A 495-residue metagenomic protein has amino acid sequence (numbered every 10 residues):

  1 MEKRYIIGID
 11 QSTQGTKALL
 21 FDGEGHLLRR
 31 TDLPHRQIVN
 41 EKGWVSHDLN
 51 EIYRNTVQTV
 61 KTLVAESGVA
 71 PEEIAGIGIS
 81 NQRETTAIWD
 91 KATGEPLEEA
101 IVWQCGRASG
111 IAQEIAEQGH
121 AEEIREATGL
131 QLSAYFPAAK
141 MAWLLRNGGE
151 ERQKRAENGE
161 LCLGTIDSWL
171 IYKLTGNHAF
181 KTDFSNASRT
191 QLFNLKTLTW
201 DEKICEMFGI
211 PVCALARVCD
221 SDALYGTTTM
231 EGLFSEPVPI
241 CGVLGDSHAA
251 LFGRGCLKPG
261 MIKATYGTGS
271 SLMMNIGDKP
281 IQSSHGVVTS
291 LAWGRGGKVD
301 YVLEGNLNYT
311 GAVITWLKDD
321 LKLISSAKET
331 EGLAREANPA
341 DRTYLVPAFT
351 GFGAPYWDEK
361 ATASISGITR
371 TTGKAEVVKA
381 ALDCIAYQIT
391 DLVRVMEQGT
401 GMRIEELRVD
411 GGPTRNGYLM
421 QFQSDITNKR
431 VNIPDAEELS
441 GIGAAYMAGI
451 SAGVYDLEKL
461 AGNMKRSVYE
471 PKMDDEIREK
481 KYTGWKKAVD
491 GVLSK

Functional and structural regions predicted by a protein language model:
M1-E98, E126, F234-G242, S424-V431 (+3 more regions): N-terminal glycine/serine-rich phosphate-binding loop of ATP-dependent small-molecule kinases, especially carbohydrate
I7-I9, S109, I115-L130, F136-F180 (+3 more regions): Active-site core segments that coordinate phosphate-bearing ligands/cofactors across diverse enzyme families
G15, R83, L215, V288 (+1 more regions): Short glycine-rich loop/turn motifs
A65-V102, Q131-P137, I171-N194, C219 (+1 more regions): Short beta-strand-loop/turn "lid" adjacent to the catalytic site in phosphate-handling enzymes
V69-E72, C213, M402: Structured loop/turn residues at beta-strand edges in well-structured enzyme cores
C105: Carbohydrate-associated surface elements
M207-A214: A structural motif corresponding to the C-terminal end of an alpha-helix and its immediate exit/capping segment
L215-L224, E329-R335: Short linear loop/turn motifs
